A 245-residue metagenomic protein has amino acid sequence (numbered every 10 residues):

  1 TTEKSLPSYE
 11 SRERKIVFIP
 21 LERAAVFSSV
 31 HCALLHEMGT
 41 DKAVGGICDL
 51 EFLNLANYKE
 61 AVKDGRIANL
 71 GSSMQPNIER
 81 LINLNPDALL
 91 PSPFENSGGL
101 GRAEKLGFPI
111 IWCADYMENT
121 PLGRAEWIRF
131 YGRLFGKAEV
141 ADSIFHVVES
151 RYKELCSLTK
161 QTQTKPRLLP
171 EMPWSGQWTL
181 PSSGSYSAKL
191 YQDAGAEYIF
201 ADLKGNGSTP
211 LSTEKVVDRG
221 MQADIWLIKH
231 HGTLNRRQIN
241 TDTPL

Functional and structural regions predicted by a protein language model:
T2-I82, A88-E95: A short, structured surface patch at a secondary-structure boundary
P20, V30-L34, T40, N77 (+8 more regions): Stable alpha-helical elements in mature extracytoplasmic
G39-D41, N54-D64, E104, S187-A201: Ligand-binding cleft/hinge of the Venus flytrap
A43-V44, R102-D115, R236-L245: A short, gly/pro- and small-residue-rich
R66, N77, N83-L90, N96-Q177 (+1 more regions): Extracytoplasmic substrate-binding proteins
S92-N96, K229-G232: Beta->alpha turn/N-cap motifs
L155-T243: Flexible, glycine-rich surface segments
